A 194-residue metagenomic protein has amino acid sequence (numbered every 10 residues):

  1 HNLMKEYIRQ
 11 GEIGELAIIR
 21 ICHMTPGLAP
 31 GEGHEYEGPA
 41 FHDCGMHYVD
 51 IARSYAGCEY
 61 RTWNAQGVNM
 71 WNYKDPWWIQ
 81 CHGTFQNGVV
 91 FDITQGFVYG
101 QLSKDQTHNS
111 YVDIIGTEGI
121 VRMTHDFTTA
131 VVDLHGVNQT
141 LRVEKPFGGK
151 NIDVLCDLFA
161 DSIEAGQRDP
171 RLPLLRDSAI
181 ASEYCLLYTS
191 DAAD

Functional and structural regions predicted by a protein language model:
H1-N72: Predominantly a Rossmann-like dinucleotide-binding segment in NAD(P)-dependent oxidoreductases
Y36-H42, R142-K150: A short glycine-threonine-serine/GTX helix/turn-capping micro-motif
D43, V49-T128, D153-Q167: Contiguous beta-strand/loop segments that form the cofactor/metal-binding neighborhood of enzyme cores
L102-T107, V132-R142: A short, polar/proline- and glycine-enriched secondary-structure boundary/capping micro-motif
T140-E144, S162-A181: Glycine- and charged-residue-rich phosphate/anionic-cofactor binding loop of Rossmann-like
E144-D157, P173: Active-site loop of classical SDR/Rossmann-like NAD(P)-dependent oxidoreductases, centered on the catalytic Tyr-X3-Lys
Y188-D194: Conserved small/polar residues in nucleotide/adenosyl-binding loops
